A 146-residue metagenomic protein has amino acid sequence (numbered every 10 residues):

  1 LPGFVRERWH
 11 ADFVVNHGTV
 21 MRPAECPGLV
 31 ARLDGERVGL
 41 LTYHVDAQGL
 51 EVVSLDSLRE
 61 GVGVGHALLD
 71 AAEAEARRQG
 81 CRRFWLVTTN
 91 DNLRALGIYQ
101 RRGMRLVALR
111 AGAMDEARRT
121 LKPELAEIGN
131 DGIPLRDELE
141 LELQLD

Functional and structural regions predicted by a protein language model:
P2-E60, H66-D70, Q79, R136 (+1 more regions): Acetyl-CoA-dependent GNAT
D12, L106-V107: Short secondary-structure junctions
S57, L86-L96, V107-R118: Conserved beta-strand-loop-alpha-helix junction that forms the acyl-donor binding cleft
V62-A74, L93, G97-R101: Conserved acetyl-CoA-binding loop-helix of GNAT-fold acetyltransferases
A76-T88, I98: Conserved GNAT acetyl-CoA-binding A-motif
D91, G112-D146: C-terminal "cap" of GNAT-fold acetyltransferases
